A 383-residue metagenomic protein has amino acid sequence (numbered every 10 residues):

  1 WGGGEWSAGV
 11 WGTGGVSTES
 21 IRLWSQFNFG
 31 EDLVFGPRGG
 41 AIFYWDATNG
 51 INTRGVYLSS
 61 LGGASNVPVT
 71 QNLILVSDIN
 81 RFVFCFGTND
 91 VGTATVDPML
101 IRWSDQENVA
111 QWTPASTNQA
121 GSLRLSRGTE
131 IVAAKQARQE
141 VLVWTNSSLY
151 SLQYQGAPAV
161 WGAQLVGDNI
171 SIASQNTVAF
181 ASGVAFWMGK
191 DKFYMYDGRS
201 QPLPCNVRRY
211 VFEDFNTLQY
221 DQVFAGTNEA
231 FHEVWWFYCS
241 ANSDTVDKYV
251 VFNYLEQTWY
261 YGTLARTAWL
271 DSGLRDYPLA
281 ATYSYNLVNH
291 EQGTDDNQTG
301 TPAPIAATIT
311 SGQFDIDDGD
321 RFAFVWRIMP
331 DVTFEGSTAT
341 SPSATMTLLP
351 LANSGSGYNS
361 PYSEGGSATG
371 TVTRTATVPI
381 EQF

Functional and structural regions predicted by a protein language model:
W1, E5-W6, W11, G15-T18 (+3 more regions): Beta-sheet repeat architectures centered on beta-propellers
G4-E19, I51-F224, Q257-Y261: Beta-propeller and closely related beta-pinwheel folds
R22, F27-D32, G36, D78-N80: Hydrophobic alpha-helical hairpins/lids featuring a short glycine-rich hinge
E31-R54: Hydrophobic or amphipathic alpha-helical targeting/insertion segments
V34-F35, V141, A185, P278: Hydrophobic beta-strand segments that make up the repeating blades of beta-propeller and related beta-repeat
G36-R38, G87-T88, Y238-S240, T282: Structural motif
